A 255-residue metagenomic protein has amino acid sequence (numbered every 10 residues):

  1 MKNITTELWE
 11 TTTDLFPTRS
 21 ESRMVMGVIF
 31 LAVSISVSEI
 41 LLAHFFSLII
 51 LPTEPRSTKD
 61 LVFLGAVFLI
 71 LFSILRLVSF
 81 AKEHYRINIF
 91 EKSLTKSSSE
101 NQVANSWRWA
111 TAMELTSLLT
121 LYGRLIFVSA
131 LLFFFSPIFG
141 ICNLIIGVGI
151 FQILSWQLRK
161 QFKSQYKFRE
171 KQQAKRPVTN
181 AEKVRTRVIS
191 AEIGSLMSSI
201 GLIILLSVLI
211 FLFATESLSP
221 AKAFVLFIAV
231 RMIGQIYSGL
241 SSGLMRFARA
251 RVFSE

Functional and structural regions predicted by a protein language model:
M1-S36, R86, R108-F134, Q152-S190: Membrane-integrated ABC transporters
S20-H84, I145, P220-G234: Transmembrane-helix motif of ABC transporter permease domains
I29-H44, S73-L77, E114-S129, V148 (+2 more regions): Hydrophobic alpha-helical transmembrane bundles that constitute the permease/transmembrane domains of multi-pass
S47-L69, T120-S155: Membrane-anchoring/interfacial helices and their immediately flanking loops in integral membrane proteins
I49-A66, P137-I138, G194-A250: Helix-loop-helix
V67-I89, T120, I145-K167, A229-R251: Alpha-helical transmembrane segments of multi-pass membrane proteins
R86-V103, R169: Membrane-interface amphipathic/juxtamembrane segments adjacent to transmembrane helices
I89-E91, F127-S136, V208-T215: Hydrophobic alpha-helical transmembrane segments
